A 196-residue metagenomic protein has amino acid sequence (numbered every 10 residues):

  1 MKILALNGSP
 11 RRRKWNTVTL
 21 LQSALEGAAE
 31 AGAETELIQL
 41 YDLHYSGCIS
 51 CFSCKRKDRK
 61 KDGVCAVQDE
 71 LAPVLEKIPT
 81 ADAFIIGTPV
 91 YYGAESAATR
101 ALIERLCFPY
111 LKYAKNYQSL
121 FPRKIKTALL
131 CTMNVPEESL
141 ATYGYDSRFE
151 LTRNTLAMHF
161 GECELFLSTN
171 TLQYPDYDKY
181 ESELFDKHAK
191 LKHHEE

Functional and structural regions predicted by a protein language model:
M1-T88, G93-Y113, L172-E196: N-terminal beta1-alpha1-beta2 submodule of the flavodoxin-like/Rossmannoid cofactor-binding fold
L4-L6, E36-I38, A128-C131, C163-L167: Hydrophobic/aromatic beta-strand patches that form the interior of the parallel beta-sheet core in alpha/beta enzyme
L111-G161: Short, glycine-/small-residue-rich phosphate/pyrophosphate-handling segment
S139-E196: Glycine-rich phosphate/pyrophosphate-binding loop and the adjoining helix
